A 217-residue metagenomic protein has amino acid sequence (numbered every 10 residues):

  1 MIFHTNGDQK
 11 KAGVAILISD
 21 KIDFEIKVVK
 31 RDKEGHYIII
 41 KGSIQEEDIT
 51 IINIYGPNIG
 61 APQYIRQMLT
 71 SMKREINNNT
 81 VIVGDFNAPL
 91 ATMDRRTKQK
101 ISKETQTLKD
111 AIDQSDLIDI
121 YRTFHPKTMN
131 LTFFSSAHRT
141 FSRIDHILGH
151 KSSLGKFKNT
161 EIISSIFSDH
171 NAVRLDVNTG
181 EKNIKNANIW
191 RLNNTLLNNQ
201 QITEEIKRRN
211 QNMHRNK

Functional and structural regions predicted by a protein language model:
M1-K217: A shared catalytic/ligand-binding motif for oxyanion handling
